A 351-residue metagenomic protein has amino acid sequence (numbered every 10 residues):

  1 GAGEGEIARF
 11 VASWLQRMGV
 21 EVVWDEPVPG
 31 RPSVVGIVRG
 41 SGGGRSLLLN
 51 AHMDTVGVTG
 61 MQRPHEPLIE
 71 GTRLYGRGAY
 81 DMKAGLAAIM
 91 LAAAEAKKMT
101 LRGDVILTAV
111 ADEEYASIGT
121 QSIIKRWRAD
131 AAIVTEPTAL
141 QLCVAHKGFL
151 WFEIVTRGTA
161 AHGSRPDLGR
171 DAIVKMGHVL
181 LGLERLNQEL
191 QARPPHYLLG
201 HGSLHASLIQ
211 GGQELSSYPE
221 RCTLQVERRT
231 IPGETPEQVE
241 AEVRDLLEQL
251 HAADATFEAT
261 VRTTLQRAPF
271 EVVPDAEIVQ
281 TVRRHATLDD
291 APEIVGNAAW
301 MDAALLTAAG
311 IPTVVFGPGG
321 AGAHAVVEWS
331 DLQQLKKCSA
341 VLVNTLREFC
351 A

Functional and structural regions predicted by a protein language model:
G1-R77, K98-L101, R284: Acidic/His- and Gly-rich active-site-bordering loop/insert found across diverse amide/peptide-bond hydrolases
A2, V23-V28, E153-A351: Metal-dependent amide/peptide-bond hydrolase catalytic core, centered on the "pita-bread" metallohydrolase fold
R45-L48, T72-R73, V105-I106, D130-I133 (+2 more regions): Structural motif
N50-A51, T108-V110, I133-E136, V155-R157 (+1 more regions): Short beta-strand segments
D54-E70, V144-V155, T281, V314: Acidic-glycine-rich active-site phosphate/pyrophosphate-binding loop
T72-A88, H162: Glycine/serine-rich anion-binding loops at beta->alpha junctions that coordinate negatively charged ligand groups
M82-W151, C350-A351: Acidic/histidine-rich catalytic neighborhood of metal-dependent amide-processing enzymes
